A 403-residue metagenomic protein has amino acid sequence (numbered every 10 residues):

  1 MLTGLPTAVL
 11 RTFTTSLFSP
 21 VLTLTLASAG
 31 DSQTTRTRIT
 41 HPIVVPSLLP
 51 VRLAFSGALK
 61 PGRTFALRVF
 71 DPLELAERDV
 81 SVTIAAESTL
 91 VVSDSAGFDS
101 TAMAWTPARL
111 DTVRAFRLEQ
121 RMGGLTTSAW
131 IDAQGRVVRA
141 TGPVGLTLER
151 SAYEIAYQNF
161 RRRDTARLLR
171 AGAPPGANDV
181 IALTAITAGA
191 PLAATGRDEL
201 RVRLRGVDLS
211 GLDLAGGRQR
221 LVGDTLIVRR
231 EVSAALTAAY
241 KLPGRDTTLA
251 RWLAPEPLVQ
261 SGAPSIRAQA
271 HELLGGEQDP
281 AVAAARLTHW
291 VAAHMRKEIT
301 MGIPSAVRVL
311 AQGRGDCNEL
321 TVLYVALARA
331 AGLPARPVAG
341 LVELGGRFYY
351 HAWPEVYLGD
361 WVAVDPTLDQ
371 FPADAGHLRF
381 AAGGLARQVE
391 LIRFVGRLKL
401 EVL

Functional and structural regions predicted by a protein language model:
M1-G30, T34-H41, V51-A238, Q388: Acidic, serine/threonine-rich low-complexity disordered tracts
D132, D316, D365: Acidic active-site catalytic centers that drive phospho-/nucleotidyl reactions and related ester hydrolyses
Q134, Q269, L320-Y324: Short, hydrophobic/aromatic alpha-helical segments in well-folded domains
V144, L148-R163, L168-A171, R245 (+3 more regions): Active-site rim recognition segments
G216-R314: Acidic low-complexity segments
L274-D360, P372-A375, L385-Q388: Active-site neighborhood of thiol-dependent amide/isopeptide-bond enzymes
